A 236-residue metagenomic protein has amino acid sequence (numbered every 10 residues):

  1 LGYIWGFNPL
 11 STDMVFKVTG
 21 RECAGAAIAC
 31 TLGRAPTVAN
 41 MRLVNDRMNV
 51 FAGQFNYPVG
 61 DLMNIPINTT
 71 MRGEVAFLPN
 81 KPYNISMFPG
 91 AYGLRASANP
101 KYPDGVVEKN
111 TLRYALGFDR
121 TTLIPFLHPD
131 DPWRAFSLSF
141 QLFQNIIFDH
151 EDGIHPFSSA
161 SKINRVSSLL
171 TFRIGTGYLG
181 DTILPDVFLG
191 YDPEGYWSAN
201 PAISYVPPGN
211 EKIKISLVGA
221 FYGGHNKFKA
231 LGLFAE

Functional and structural regions predicted by a protein language model:
L1, G53-Y57, G73, L116-R120 (+4 more regions): Residues on the lipid-exposed face of transmembrane beta-strands in outer-membrane beta-barrel proteins
L1, T12, T69-G73, L116 (+4 more regions): Transmembrane beta-strands of outer-membrane beta-barrel proteins
L1-P100: Long, internal scaffold/assembly segments composed of regular secondary structure
W5-P9, F77-K81, T122, L142-F148 (+4 more regions): Transmembrane beta-strands of outer-membrane beta-barrel pores
F16-A24, M87-L94, I154-K162, S204 (+1 more regions): Flexible, surface-exposed loop regions and adjacent strand-edge segments of Gram-negative outer-membrane beta-barrel
T37-R42, S97-V107, P156-S161, V187-L189 (+1 more regions): Extracellular loop and loop/strand-boundary signature of outer-membrane beta-barrel proteins
R47-F51, E108-Y114, N164-L170, G195-A199 (+1 more regions): Residues that define the transmembrane beta-barrel architecture of outer-membrane proteins
V59-T69, L123-F136, G177-P185, P208-K214: Short loop/turn motifs that connect adjacent beta-strands in outer-membrane beta-barrel proteins
